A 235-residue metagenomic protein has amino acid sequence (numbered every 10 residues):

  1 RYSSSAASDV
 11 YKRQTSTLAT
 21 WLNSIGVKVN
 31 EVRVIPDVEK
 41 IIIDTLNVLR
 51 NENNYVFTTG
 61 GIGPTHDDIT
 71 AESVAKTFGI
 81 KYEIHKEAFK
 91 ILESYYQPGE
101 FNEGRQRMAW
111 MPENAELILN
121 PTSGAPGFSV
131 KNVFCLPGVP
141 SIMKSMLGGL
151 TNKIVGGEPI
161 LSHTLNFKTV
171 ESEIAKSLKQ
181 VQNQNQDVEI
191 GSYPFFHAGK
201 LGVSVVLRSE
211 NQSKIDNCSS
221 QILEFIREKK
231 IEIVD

Functional and structural regions predicted by a protein language model:
R1-A7, Y11: Single conserved hydrophobic/aromatic residue that forms the stacking wall/gate of nucleotide- or nucleobase-binding
K12-W21, L150: Short, solvent-exposed amphipathic alpha-helices that sit in or adjacent to ligand/effector-binding or catalytic
R13, V34-D37, E87, Q106 (+1 more regions): Short beta->alpha linker loops
A19-I69, V74-K76: N-terminal small/polar loop signature for handling phosphorylated ligands or for N-terminal nucleophile
N30, K86-S94, L161-N166, F225-R227: Short, conserved aromatic-histidine micro-motifs
I41-N47, N51, D68-G157: Proline/glycine-rich low-complexity loops and linkers
N132-F225: An accessory alpha-helical subdomain
I226-D235: Conserved short beta-strand edge segments in small beta-sheet-based binding/regulatory domains
